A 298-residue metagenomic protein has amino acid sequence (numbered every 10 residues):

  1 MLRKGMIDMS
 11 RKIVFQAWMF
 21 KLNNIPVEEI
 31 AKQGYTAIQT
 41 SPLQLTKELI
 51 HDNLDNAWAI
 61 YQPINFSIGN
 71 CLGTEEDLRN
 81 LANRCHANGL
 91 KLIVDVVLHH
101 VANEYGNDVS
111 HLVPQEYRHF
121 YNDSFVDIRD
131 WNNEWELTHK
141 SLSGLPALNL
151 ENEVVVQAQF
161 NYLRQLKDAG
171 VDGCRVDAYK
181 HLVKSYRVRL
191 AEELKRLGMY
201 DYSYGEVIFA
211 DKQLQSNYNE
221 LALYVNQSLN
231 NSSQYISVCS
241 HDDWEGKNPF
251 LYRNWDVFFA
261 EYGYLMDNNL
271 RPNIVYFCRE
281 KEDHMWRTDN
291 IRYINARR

Functional and structural regions predicted by a protein language model:
M1-D8: Short, Lys/Arg-enriched N-terminal segments with co-localized hydrophobic residues within the first ~10-30 amino acids
K4, N217-N219: Intrinsically disordered, compositionally biased terminal peptides
S10-V27, K32-A169, S185-S216, L223-N254 (+1 more regions): Substrate-binding/active-site clefts of carbohydrate-active enzymes
V14-Q16, G173-Y179: Short catalytic-loop micro-motif centered on adjacent basic/acidic residues
S41, D177, L182: Conserved residues at the C-terminal ends of beta-strands
V96-V97, A178-K180, R279: Short, well-ordered beta-to-alpha junction loops that form the rim of enzyme active sites and present histidine/acidic
D243-R298: Aromatic/acidic polysaccharide-binding cleft in carbohydrate-active enzymes
